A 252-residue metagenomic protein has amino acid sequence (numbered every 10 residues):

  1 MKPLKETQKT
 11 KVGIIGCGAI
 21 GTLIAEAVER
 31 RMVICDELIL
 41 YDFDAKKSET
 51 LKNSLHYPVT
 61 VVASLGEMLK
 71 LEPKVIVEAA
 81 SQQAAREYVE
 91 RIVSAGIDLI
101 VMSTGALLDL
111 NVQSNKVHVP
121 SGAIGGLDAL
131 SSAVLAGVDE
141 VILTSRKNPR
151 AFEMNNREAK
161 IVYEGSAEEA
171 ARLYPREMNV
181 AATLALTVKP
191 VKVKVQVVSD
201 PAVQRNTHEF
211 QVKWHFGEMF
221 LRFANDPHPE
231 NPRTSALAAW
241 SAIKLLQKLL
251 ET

Functional and structural regions predicted by a protein language model:
M1-K9: A short, basic/flexible loop-to-alpha-helix module at the beginning of a structural domain
I15, L23, V117-T252: Active-site-lining helix/loop region of Rossmann-like oxidoreductase modules
I20: Hydrophobic/small residue at the entry helix of a nucleotide-binding pocket
V33-K52: NAD(P)-binding Rossmann-fold cofactor-contacting core
L65-V93: Beta-loop-alpha module in the N-terminal Rossmann-like domain of NAD(P)-dependent dehydrogenases, especially those
E78, V101-M102, V117-S121: General beta-strand structural signal in soluble alpha/beta enzymes
E90, S103-K116: Rossmann-fold NAD(P)-binding glycine/threonine-rich loop
A95-D98, N115: A short helix->loop->beta-strand "cap" motif at the edges of active sites that frequently abuts
